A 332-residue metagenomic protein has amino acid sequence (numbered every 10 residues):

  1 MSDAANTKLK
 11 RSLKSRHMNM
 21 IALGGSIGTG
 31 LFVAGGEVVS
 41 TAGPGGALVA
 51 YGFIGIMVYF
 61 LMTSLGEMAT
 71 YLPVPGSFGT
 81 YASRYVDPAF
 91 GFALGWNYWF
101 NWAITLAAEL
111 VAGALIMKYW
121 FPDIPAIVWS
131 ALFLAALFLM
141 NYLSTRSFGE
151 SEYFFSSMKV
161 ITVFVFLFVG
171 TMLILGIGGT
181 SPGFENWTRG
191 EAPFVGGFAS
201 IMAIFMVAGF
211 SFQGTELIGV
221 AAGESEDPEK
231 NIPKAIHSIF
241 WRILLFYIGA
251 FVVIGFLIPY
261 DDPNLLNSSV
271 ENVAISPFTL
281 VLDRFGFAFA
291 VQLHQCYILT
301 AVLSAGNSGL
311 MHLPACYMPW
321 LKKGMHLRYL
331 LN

Functional and structural regions predicted by a protein language model:
M1-G36, S40-G45, Y59-T63, P75 (+1 more regions): Membrane-interface "cap" regions at the ends of multi-pass membrane proteins
S12-A22, D87-F100, F194-M206, L282-N307: Select transmembrane alpha-helical segments in multipass membrane proteins
L23, I27, V49, F53-M57 (+9 more regions): Lipid-exposed faces of alpha-helical membrane segments in multi-pass integral membrane proteins
E37-S40, A50, Y59-Y142, S147 (+2 more regions): Hydrophobic transmembrane alpha-helices that form the core helical bundles of multi-pass secondary transporters
G46, F155-M158, G219-G255, C316 (+1 more regions): Junctions where cytoplasmic loops transition into the N-terminal start of transmembrane alpha-helices in multi-pass
T80, Y119, I204, A235-G306 (+1 more regions): TM-loop-TM module centered on a large, flexible mid-protein loop between adjacent transmembrane helices in multi-pass
P88-W96, P228-I239, M325-N332: Membrane-interface alpha-helices at helix entry/exit sites of multi-pass transporters
A114, I127-F184, F212, I236-L244: Membrane-interface loop-to-helix entry segments
